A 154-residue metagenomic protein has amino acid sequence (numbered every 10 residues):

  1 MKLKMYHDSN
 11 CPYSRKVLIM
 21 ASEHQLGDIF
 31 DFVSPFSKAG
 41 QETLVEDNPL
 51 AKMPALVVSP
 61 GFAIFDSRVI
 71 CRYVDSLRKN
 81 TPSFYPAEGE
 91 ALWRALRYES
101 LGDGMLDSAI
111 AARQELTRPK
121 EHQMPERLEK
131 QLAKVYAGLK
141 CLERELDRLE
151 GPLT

Functional and structural regions predicted by a protein language model:
M1-R127: GST-like domain detector, emphasizing the conserved glutathione-binding G-site in the N-terminal thioredoxin-like
R78, L146-L149: A general structural signal marking secondary-structure boundaries and capping sites
R127-L146: Amphipathic alpha-helical packing segments from all-alpha helical-bundle domains
G151-T154: GST superfamily/GST-like fold recognition
